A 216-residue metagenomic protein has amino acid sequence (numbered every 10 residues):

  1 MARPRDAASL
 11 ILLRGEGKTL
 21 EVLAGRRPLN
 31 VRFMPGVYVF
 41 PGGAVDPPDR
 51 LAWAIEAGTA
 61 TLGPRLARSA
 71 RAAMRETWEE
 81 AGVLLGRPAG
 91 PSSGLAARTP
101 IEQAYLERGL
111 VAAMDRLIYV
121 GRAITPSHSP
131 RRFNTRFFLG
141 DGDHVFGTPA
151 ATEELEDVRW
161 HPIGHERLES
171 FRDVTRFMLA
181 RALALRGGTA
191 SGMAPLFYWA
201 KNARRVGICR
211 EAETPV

Functional and structural regions predicted by a protein language model:
M1-V216: N-terminal leader/linker segments that precede catalytic domains of diphosphate-processing enzymes
